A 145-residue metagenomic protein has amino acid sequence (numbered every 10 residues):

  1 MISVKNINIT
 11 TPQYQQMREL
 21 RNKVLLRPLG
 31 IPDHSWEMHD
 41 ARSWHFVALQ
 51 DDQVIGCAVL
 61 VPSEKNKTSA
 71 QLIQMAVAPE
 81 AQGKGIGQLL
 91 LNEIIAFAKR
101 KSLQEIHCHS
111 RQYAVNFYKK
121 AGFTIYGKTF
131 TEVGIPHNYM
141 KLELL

Functional and structural regions predicted by a protein language model:
I2-M17: A short beta-loop-alpha structural element at the N-terminal edge of CoA-dependent acyl/N-acetyltransferase catalytic
E19-P32: Helix-loop element at the rim of GNAT/NAT acetyltransferase active sites that forms part of the acceptor-substrate
V47, Q53-P62, S69-A76: Conserved beta-strand in the GNAT
P62-I73, Q82, E132-H137: A conserved beta-turn-beta hairpin within the catalytic core of GNAT-like acetyltransferases that forms part
V77, G83-A96, K120: Conserved acetyl-CoA-binding loop-helix of GNAT-fold acetyltransferases
L91, A98-S110: Conserved GNAT acetyl-CoA-binding A-motif
R111-Q112, T131-L145: C-terminal "cap" of GNAT-fold acetyltransferases
K119-K128: Conserved acetyl-CoA-binding loop of GNAT-fold acetyltransferases
